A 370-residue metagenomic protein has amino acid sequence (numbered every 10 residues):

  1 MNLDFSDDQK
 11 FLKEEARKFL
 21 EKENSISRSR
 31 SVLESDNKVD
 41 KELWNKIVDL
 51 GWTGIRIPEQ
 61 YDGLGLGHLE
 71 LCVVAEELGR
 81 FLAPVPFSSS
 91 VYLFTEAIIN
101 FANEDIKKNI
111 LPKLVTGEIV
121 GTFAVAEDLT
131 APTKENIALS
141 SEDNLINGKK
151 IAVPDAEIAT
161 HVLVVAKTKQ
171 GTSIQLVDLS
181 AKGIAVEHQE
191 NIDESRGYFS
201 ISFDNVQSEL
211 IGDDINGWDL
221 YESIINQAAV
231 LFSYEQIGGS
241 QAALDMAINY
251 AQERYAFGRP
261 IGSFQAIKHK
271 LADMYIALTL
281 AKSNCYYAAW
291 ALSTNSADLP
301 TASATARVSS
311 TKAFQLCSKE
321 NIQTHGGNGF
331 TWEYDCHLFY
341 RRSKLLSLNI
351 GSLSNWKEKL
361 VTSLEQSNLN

Functional and structural regions predicted by a protein language model:
M1-F81, F101-I106, K113, G117-E118 (+3 more regions): Alpha-helical interface subdomain recognition
G51, A75-L78, L176-A181, D204: Short Ser/Thr-interspersed hydrophobic loop/turn segments at strand-loop and sheet-helix junctions that line or gate
A83-D105: N-terminal glycine-rich flavin-associated loop
N100-A102, V164-K167, L176-L179, S202-D204 (+1 more regions): Short beta-strand-to-turn element immediately C-terminal to the catalytic PLP-Schiff-base lysine in fold type I
I110-P112, L129, A138-L139, K150-P154 (+3 more regions): A generic local secondary-structure boundary/capping motif
T116-D128: A short, Trp-centered hydrophobic/proline-enriched beta-strand micro-motif
A124, K149-I184: A short core secondary-structure module
P132-A138, A152-P154, L179-L210: Flexible, small-/acidic-enriched active-site or ligand-binding loops
